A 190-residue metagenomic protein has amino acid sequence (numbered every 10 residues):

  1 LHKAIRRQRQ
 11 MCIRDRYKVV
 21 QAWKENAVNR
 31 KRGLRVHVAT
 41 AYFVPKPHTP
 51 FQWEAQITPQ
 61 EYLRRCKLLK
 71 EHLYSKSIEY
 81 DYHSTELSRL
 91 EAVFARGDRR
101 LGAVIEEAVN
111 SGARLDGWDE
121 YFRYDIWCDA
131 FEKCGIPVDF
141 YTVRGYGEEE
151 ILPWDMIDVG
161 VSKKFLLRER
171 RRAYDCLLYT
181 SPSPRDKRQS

Functional and structural regions predicted by a protein language model:
L1, R7-Q10, T49-A55, E148-L152: Glycine- and acidic
H2-R9, I13-D15, Y179-S190: Single conserved hydrophobic/aromatic residue that forms the stacking wall/gate of nucleotide- or nucleobase-binding
R7, Y42-K46, S84-S88: Active-site-proximal loop/turn and secondary-structure-junction residues that shape catalytic pockets, frequently
R14-R16, F51-Y62, F94-L101: Short secondary-structure boundary/capping segments
Y17-L34, E71-I78: Secondary-structure transition/capping motifs at alpha-helix termini and the adjoining loop/turn into the next element
R35-Y42: Extended hydrophobic secondary-structure segments that form protein cores and membrane-embedded regions
A41, F51-T58, T85, V109: Class I S-adenosyl-L-methionine
R64, L68-S181, S190: Radical SAM enzyme core and accessory elements
